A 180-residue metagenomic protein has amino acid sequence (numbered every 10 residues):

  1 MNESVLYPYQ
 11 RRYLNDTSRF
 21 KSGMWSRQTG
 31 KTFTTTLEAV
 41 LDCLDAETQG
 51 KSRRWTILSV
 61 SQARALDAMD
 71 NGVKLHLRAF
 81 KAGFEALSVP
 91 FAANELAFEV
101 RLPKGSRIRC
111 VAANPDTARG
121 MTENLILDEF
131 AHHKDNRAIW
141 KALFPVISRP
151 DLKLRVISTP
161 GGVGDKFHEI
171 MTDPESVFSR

Functional and structural regions predicted by a protein language model:
M1-R180: Phosphate/NTP-binding elements of NTP-utilizing enzymes
